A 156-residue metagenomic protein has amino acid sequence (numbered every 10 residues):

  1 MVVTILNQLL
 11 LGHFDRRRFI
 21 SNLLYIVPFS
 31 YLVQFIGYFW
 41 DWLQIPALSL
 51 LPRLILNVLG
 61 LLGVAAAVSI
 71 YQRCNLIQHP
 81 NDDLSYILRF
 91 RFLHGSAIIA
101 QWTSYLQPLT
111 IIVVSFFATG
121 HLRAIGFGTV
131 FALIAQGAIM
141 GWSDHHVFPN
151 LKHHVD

Functional and structural regions predicted by a protein language model:
M1-D156: Extended, low-hydrophobicity, polar/charged segments
